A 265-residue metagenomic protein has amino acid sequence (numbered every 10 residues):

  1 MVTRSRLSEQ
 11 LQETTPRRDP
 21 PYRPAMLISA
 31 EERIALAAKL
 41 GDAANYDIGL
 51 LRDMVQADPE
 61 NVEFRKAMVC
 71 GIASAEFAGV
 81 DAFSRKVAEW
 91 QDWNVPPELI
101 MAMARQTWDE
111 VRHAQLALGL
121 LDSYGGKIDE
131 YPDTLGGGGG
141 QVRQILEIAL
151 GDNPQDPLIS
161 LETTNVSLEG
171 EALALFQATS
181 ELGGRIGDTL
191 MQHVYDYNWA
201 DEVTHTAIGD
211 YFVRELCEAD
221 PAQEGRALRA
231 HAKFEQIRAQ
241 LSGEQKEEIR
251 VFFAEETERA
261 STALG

Functional and structural regions predicted by a protein language model:
M1-G265: Non-heme di-metal
